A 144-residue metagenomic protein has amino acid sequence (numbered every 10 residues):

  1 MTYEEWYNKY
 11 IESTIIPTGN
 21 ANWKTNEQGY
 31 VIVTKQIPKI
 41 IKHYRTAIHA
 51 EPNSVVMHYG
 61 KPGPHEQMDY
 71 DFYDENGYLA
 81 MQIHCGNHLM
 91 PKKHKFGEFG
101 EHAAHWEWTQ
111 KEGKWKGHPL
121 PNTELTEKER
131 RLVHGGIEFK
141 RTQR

Functional and structural regions predicted by a protein language model:
Y3-R144: Catalytic toxin/effector domains delivered as secreted proteins or via bacterial secretion systems
